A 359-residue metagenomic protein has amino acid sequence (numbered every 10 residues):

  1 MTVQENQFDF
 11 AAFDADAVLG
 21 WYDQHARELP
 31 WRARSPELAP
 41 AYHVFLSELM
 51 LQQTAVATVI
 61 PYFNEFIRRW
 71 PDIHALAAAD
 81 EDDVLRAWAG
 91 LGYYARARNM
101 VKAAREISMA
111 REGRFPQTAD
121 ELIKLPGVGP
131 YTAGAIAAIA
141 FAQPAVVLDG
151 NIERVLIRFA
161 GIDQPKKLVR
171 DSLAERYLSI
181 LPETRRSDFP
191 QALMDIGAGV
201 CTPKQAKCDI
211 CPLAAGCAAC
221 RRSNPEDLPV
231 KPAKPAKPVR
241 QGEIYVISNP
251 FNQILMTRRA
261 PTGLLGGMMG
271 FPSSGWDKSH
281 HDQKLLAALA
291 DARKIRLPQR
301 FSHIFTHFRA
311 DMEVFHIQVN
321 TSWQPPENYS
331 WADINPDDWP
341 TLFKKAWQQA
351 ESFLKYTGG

Functional and structural regions predicted by a protein language model:
M1-A33, E37, A198-G359: Intrinsically disordered, low-complexity, charged terminal extensions of DNA damage-control enzymes
V3, Q7-F10, G20-E226: Catalytic cores of DNA base-excision repair glycosylases
